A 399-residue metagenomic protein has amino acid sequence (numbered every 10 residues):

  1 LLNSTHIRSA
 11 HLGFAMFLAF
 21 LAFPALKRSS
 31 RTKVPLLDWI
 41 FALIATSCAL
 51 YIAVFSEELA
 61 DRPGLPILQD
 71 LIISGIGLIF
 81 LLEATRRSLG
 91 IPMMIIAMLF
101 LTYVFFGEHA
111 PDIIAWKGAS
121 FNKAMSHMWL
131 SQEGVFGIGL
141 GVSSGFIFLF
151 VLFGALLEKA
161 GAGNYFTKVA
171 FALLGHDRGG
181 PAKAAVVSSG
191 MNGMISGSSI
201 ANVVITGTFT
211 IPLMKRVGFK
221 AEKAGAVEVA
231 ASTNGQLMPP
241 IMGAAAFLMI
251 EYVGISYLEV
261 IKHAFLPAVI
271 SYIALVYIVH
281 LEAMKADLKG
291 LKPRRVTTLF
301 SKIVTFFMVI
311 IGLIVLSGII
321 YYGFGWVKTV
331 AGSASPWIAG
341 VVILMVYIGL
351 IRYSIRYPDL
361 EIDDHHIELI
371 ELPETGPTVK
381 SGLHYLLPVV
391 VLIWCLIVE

Functional and structural regions predicted by a protein language model:
L1-D61, L71-G75, A274: Conserved, well-structured core domains of diverse proteins
L2, F55-L65, A244-S256, V315-A331 (+1 more regions): Transmembrane helix-loop junctions at the membrane interface of multipass transporters and ion channels
L2-H11, T32-L36, D61-Q69, G134-V142 (+4 more regions): Interfacial loop-to-helix junctions that mark the boundaries of transmembrane helices in multi-pass membrane
S4, K27-K33, L59-L152, V169 (+1 more regions): Hydrophobic transmembrane alpha-helices of multi-pass solute/ion transporters
A53, E108, P240, I273-H280: Membrane-embedded alpha-helical segments of multi-pass transporters/permeases
A84, L101, G190-M191, T233 (+2 more regions): Alpha-helical transmembrane segments of multipass membrane proteins
K168-G235, I241-L248, G254: Hydrophobic transmembrane alpha-helices that form the pore/transport pathway of multi-pass ion and small-solute
K262-E399: Long, contiguous bundles of hydrophobic transmembrane helices that form the permeation core of multi-pass
